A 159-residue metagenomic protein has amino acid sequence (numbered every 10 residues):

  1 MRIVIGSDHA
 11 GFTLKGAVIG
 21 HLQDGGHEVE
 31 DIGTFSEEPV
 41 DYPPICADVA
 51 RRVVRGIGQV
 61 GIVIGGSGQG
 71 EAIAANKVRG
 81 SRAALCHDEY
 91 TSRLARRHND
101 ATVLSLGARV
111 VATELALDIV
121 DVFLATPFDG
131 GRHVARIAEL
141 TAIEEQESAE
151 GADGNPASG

Functional and structural regions predicted by a protein language model:
V4-D24: Glycine-rich phosphate/diphosphate-binding loop of Rossmann-like nucleotide-binding domains
V4-G6, A10-G11, E89-G159: C-terminal binding/interaction regions
G20, A47, R51, I73 (+1 more regions): Alpha-helical segments flanking ligand/cofactor-binding loops in enzyme cores
G20-V29, G80: Short helix-loop-beta junction
E28-P39: A short beta-strand-loop structural module common to alpha/beta enzyme folds
E38-A47: Structural motif
D48-L85: Helix-adjacent hinge/juxtasegments
